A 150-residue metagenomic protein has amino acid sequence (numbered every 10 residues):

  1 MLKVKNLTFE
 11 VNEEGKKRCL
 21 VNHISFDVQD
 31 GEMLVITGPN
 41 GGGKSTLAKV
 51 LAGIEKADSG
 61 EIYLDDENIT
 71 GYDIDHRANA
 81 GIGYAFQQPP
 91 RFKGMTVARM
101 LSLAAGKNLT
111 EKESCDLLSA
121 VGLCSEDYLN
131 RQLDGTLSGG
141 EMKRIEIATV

Functional and structural regions predicted by a protein language model:
L2, V21-N22: Conserved structural motif at the start of ABC-family nucleotide-binding domains
T37-P39: The feature captures the beta-strand-to-loop junction immediately N-terminal to the Walker
A52: Helix-to-loop junction immediately C-terminal to a conserved catalytic motif
D58-I69: ABC nucleotide-binding domain "signature motif"
N68-G83: ABC ATPase NBD coupling module
Q88, G94-E113: Q-loop/switch helix immediately C-terminal to the Walker
I147: Hydrophobic anchor residue at the start of the ABC signature
